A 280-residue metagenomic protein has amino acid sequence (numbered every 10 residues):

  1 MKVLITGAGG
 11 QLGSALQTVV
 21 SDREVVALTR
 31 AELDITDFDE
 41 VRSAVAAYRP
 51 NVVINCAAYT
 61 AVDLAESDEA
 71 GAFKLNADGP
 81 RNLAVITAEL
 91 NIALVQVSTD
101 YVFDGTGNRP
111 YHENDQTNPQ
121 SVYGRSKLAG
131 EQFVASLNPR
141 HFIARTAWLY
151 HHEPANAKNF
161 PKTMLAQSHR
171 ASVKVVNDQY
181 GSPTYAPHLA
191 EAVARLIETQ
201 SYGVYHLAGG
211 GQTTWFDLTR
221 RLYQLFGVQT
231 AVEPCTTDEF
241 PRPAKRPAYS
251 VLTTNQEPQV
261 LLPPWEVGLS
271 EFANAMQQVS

Functional and structural regions predicted by a protein language model:
V3-V19: N-terminal Rossmann NAD(P)H-binding glycine-rich loop of SDR-like oxidoreductase domains
S21-S43: Adenosine-cofactor binding site in Rossmann-like domains, unifying the SAM/SAH pocket of S-adenosylmethionine-dependent
I35-L75: NAD(P)H-binding glycine-rich loop region in Rossmannoid oxidoreductase-like domains and their noncatalytic homologs
S67-V95: NAD(P)-cofactor binding segment of oxidoreductase domains
K74, G79-N82, V102-A144, Y150: Catalytic helix-loop patch of NAD(P)-dependent Rossmann-fold dehydrogenases
Q132-G181, H188: NAD(P)-dependent short-chain dehydrogenase/reductase
A192-V193, T199-P243, A248, S280: Mid/C-terminal beta-alpha module of Rossmann-like enzyme folds, strongest in SDR-family dehydrogenases/epimerases
T230, P247-S280: C-terminal amphipathic/interface module of NAD(P)-dependent oxidoreductases and related NAD-binding regulators
